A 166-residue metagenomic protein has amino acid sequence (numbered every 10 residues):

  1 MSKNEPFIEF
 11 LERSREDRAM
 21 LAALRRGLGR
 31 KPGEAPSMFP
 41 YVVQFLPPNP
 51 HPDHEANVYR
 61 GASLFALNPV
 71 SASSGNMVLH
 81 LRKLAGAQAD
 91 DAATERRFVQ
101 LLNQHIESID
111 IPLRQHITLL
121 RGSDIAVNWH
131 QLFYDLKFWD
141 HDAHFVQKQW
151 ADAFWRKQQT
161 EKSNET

Functional and structural regions predicted by a protein language model:
K3-R60, L67-T166: Basic, alpha-helical nucleic-acid-binding regions used in initiation and control of genome expression
